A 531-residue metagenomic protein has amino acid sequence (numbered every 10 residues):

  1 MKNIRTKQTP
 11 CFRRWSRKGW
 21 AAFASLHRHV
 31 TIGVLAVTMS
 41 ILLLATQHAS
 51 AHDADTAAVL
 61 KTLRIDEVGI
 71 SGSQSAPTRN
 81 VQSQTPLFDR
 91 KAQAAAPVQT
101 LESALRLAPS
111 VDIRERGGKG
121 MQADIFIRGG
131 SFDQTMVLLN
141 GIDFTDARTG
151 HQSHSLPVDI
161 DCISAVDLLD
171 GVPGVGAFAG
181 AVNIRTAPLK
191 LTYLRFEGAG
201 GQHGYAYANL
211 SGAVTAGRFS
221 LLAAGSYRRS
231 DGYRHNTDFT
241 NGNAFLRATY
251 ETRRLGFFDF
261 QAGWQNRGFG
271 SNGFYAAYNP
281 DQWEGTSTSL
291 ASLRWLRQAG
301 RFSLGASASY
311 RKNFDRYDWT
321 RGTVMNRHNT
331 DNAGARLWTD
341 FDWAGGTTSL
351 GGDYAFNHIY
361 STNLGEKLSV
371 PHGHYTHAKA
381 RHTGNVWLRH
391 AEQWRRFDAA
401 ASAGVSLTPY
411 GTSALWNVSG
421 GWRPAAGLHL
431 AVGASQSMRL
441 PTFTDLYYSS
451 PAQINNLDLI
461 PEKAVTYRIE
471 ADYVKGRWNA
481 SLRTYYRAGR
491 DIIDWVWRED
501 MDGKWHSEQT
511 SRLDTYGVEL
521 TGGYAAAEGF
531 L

Functional and structural regions predicted by a protein language model:
D53, S230-N241, E251, L255-N332: Flexible loop and strand-edge segments within Gram-negative outer membrane beta-barrel domains
T62, D66-A96, A123-D124, F132 (+1 more regions): N-terminal periplasmic "start-of-domain" segments of outer-membrane beta-barrel proteins
E102, R106-I142: Extracytoplasmic beta-strand/coil segments of soluble accessory domains associated with Gram-negative outer-membrane
I142-G171, R185-A187: Short acidic/polar hinge/loop motifs at secondary-structure boundaries that mediate gating or recognition
A165, P173, G180-V214, G225 (+2 more regions): Short strand-turn segments of transmembrane beta-barrel domains in outer membranes, especially the first one or two
A213-R229, L304-D318, S349, T362 (+3 more regions): Surface-exposed extracellular loop regions of Gram-negative outer-membrane beta-barrel proteins
Y275-A299, H429, Q436-R490, R498-A526: Outer-membrane beta-barrel signature, preferentially recognizing the C-terminal barrel domain of Gram-negative
W283-S287, Y310, F314, V324-A400: Outer-membrane beta-barrel transmembrane domain signature of Gram-negative proteins, especially the mid-to-C-terminal
